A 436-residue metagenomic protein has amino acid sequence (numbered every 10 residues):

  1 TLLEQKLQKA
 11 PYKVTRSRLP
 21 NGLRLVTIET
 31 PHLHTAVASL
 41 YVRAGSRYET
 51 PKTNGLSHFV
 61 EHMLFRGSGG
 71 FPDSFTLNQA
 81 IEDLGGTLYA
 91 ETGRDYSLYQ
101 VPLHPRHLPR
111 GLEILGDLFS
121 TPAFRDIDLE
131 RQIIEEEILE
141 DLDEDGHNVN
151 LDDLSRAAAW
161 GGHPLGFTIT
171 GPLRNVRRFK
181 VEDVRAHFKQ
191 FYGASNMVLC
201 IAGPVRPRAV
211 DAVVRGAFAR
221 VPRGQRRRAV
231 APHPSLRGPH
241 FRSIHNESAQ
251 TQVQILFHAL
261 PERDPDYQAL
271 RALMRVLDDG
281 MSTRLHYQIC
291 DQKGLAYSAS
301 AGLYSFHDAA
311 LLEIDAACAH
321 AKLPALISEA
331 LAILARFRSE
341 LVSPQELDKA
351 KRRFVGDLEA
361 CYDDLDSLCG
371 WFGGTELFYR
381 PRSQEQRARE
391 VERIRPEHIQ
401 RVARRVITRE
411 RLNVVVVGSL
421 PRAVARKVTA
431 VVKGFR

Functional and structural regions predicted by a protein language model:
T1-A10, T15, G161, L165 (+4 more regions): An aromatic/glycine/proline-enriched structural segment found at the starts of mature extracellular/organellar domains
T1-K6, Y12-V14, V198-I201, K351-R436: C-terminal regions of mature proteins
T1-T35: N- or domain-start disorder-to-order transition segments that initiate the globular core
L2, V42, G69-H187, R208 (+6 more regions): Acidic/histidine-enriched segments that form metal/cofactor-coordinating and catalytic pocket/exosite environments
G22, L40, H58, I81 (+14 more regions): Buried hydrophobic packing residues in well-ordered domains
H32, V37-P102, V276-L295, F306: M16/MPP (pitrilysin/insulinase) zinc-metallopeptidase core fold and M16-derived inactive scaffolds
Q254-A259, L277-H320, L358: A structural supersecondary motif
A316-S343: Extended amphipathic alpha-helical segments enriched in small hydrophobics
